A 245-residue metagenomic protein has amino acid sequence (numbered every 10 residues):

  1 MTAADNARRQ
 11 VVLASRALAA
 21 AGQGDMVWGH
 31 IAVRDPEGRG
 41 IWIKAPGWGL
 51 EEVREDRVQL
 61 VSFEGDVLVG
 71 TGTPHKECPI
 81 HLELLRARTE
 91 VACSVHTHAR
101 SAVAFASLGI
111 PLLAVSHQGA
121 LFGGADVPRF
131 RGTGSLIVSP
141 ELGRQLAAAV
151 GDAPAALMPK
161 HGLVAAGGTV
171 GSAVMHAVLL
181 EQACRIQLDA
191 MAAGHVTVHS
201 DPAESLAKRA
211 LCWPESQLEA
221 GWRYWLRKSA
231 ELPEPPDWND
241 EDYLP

Functional and structural regions predicted by a protein language model:
T2-D5, V11-A14, P154-P245: A conserved C-terminal secondary-structure "cap"
T2-V95, A102-V115, D242-Y243: An anion-binding catalytic pocket shared by soluble metabolic enzymes
V33, L84, H98, L146 (+2 more regions): Divalent metal-coordination and catalytic microenvironments
E37-R39, D56, R88-A92, H117-Q118 (+3 more regions): Short coil/turn connectors at secondary-structure junctions
W48, A99-A102, I110, T133-L136 (+3 more regions): Short acidic/polar capping segments at secondary-structure boundaries
L82, V103, P140, R144-A148 (+3 more regions): Internal, well-ordered alpha-helical scaffold/interface segments that support domain packing or protein-protein contacts
R100-V138, L142: Class I SAM-dependent methyltransferase SAM-binding "motif I" and its flanking Rossmann-like core
D126-A165: A contiguous binding-surface segment within folded domains or other stable secondary-structure elements
